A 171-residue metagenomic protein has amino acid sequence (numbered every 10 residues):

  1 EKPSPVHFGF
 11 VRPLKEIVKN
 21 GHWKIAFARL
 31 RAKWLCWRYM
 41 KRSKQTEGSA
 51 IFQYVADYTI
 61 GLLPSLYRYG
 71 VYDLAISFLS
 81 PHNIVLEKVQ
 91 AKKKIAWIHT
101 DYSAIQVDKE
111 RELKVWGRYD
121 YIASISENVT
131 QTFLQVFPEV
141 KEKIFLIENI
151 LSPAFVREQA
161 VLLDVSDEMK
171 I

Functional and structural regions predicted by a protein language model:
E1-N20, K24: Conserved nucleotide-sugar phosphate-binding/catalytic loop shared by glycosyltransferases and other
W23, K33, R38-M40, A56 (+1 more regions): Short His-centered aromatic/hydrophobic patch
G48-Y67, L74-Q90: An aromatic- and histidine-rich active-site surface loop
A75-I76, R118-E127: A short beta-strand/loop micro-motif in the catalytic core of glycosyltransferases that engages the nucleotide-sugar
H82-I84, K92-D108: A short, histidine- and acid-enriched strand-loop-helix "catalytic/donor-clamping" loop that lines the nucleotide-sugar
E87-A91, L113-R118, F137-E139: Short, conserved loop/helix-junction motifs that constitute active-site signature segments in enzyme catalytic cores
N128, I150: Carbohydrate-associated surface elements
L163-I171: Conserved donor-binding/catalytic core segment of Leloir-type glycosyltransferases
